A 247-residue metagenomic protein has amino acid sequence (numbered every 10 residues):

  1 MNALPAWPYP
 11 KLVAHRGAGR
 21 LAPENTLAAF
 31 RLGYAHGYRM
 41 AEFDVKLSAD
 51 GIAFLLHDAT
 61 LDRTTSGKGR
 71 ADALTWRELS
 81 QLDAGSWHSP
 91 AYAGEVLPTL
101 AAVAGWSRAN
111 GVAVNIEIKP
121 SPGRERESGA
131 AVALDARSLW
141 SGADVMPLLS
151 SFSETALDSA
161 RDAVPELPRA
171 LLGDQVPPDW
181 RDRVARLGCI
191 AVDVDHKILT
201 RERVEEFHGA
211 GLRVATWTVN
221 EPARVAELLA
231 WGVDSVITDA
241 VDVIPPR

Functional and structural regions predicted by a protein language model:
M1-R247: Phosphate-group recognition and catalysis centered on beta-loop-alpha active-site segments
